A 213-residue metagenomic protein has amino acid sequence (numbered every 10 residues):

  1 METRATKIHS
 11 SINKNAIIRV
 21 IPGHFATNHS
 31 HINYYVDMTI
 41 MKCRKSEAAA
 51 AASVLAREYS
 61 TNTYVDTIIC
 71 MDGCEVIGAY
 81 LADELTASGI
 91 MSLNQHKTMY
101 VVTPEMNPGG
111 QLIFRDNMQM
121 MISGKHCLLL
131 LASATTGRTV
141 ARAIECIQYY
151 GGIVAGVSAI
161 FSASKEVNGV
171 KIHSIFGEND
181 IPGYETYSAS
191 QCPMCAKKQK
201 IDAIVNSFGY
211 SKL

Functional and structural regions predicted by a protein language model:
M1-Y64, S207-L213: Active-site-facing substrate-recognition patch
E2-I8, I144-L213: PRPP-dependent phosphoribosyltransferase catalytic core
R57, D83, A87, E145 (+1 more regions): Short, well-ordered alpha-helices that flank and scaffold nucleotide-derived cofactor binding pockets
T63-C74: Short glycine-rich phosphate-binding loop at a beta-alpha junction
D66, K125, A155: Conserved acidic residues
C70, L129-L130: Hydrophobic Val/Ile/Leu positions in short beta-strands of Rossmann-like dinucleotide-binding domains
E75-L128, T135, A189: Short, glycine/charge-rich flexible loops or terminal/linker lids adjacent to PRPP-binding catalytic cores
L131-I144: Acidic, divalent-metal-coordinating active-site segment for phosphoryl/phosphodiester hydrolysis, typified by short
